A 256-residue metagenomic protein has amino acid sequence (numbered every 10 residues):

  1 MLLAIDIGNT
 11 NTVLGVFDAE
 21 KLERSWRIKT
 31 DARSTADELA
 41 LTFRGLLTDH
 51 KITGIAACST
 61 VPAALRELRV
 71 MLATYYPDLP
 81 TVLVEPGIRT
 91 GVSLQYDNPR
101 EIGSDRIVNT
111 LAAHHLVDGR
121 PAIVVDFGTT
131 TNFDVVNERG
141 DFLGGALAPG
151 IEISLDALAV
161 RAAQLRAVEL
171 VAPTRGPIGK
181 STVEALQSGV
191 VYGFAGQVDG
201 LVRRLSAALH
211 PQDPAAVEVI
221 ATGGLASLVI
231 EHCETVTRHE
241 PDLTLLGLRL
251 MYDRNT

Functional and structural regions predicted by a protein language model:
M1-A4, P121, S154-T256: ATP-binding/phosphotransfer module of carbohydrate and carboxylate kinases, centering on a glycine-rich
L2-D6, A56, A122-D126, N132 (+1 more regions): Short glycine-aspartate micro-motif
L2-K51, G140-R166, A172, G176 (+1 more regions): Short glycine-rich, Thr/Ser-proximal phosphate-binding strand/loop in the N-terminal lobe of ATP-dependent enzymes
A40-G54, Y75, L201-V217: Phosphate/pyrophosphate-binding loops at sites that engage ATP/ADP/AMP, CoA/4′-phosphopantetheine, polyphosphate
K51-V61, P80-L83, L209-G224: Short glycine-rich phosphate-binding loop at a beta-alpha junction
V61-A63, T129-T131, S227: Gly/Ser/Thr-rich loops at beta-strand to alpha-helix junctions that form or flank small-molecule/cofactor-binding
A63-M71: N-terminal/domain-start alpha-helical segments
D78-V82, I88-R161, V191-S206, P241: Phosphate-binding/catalytic loop of phosphoryl-transfer enzymes
